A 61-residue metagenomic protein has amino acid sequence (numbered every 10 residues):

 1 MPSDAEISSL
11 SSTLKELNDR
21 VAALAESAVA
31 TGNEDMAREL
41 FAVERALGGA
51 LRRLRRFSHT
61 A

Functional and structural regions predicted by a protein language model:
M1-S27: N-terminal acidic leader/helix
E26-A61: Short, charge-rich amphipathic interface segments used for partner binding and complex assembly
